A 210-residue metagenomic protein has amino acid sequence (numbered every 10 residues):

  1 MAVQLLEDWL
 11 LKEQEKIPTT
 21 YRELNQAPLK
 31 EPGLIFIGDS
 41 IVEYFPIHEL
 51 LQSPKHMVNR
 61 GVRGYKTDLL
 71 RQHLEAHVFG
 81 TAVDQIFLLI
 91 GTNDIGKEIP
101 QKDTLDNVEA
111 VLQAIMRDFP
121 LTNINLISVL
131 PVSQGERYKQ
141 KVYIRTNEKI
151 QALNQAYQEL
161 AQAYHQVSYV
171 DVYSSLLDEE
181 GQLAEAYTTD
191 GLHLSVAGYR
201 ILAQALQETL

Functional and structural regions predicted by a protein language model:
M1-F36, V42, P46-S53, Y164: N-terminal secretory targeting modules
E7-D8, P54-T67, G191: Acidic/histidine-rich helix-loop elements that form or flank divalent-metal/phosphate-binding sites at the catalytic
L34-I37, V58, I86: Conserved beta-strand elements of the Class I
E43-L51, H56, L69-D106, P131-S133: Oxyanion-hole/transition-state-stabilizing segment in secreted/luminal serine hydrolases and related acyltransferases
L70, T188-L210: Histidine-centered active-site loop/cap adjacent to the catalytic His in serine esterases/O-acetyl transfer systems
V108-Q113, N154: Generic structural signal for well-ordered alpha-helices, preferentially at hydrophobic/aromatic core positions
F119-N123: A short helix->loop->beta-strand "cap" motif at the edges of active sites that frequently abuts
Q134-D171: Substrate-gating cap/lid alpha-helix
